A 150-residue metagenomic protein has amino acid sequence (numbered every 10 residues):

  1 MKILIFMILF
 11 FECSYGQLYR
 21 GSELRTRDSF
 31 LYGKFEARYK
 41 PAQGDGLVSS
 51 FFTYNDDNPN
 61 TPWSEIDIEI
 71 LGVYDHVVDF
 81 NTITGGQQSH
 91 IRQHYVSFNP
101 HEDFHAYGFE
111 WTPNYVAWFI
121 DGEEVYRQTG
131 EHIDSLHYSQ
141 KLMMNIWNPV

Functional and structural regions predicted by a protein language model:
M1-I3, L142: A detector of low-complexity, intrinsically disordered, Ser/Thr/Gly/Pro/Ala-rich segments
I3-E12: Sec-dependent N-terminal signal peptides
G16-V150: GH16 jelly-roll
